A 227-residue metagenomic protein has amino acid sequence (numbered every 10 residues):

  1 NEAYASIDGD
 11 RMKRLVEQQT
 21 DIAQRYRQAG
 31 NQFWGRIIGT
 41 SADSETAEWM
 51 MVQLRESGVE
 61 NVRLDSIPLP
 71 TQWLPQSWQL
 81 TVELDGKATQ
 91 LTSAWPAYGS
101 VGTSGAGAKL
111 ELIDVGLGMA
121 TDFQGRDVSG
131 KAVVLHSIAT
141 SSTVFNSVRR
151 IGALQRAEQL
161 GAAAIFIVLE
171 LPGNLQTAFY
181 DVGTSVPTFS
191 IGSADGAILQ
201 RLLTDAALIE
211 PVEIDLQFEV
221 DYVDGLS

Functional and structural regions predicted by a protein language model:
N1, N31-W34, I138-T140, D181-G183 (+1 more regions): Flexible glycine/proline-enriched surface loops and loop-helix/loop-strand junctions
E2-I7, G35-G39, L112-G118, G183-I191: Short, exposed beta-strand "edge-strand" segments with a Pro/Gly-rich flavor and a Y/T-containing core
Y4-I7, R11, V16, T20-G30 (+7 more regions): Sec/Tat-exported extracytoplasmic proteins
Y4-S6, R11, D127, R149-L216 (+1 more regions): Loop-rich non-cytosolic ectodomains and luminal regions
D8, A42-D43, N146: Charged, low-complexity surface patches
R14-E17, Y26-A132, A139-S142, Y222-S227: Noncatalytic luminal/extracellular "stalk/propeptide" segments of secretory-pathway proteins
T46, F145-R150: Short, glycine/acidic-rich beta->alpha junctions
V134-S147, A157: Extracellular polysaccharide-degrading/modifying enzymes targeting complex plant/algal/animal polysaccharides
